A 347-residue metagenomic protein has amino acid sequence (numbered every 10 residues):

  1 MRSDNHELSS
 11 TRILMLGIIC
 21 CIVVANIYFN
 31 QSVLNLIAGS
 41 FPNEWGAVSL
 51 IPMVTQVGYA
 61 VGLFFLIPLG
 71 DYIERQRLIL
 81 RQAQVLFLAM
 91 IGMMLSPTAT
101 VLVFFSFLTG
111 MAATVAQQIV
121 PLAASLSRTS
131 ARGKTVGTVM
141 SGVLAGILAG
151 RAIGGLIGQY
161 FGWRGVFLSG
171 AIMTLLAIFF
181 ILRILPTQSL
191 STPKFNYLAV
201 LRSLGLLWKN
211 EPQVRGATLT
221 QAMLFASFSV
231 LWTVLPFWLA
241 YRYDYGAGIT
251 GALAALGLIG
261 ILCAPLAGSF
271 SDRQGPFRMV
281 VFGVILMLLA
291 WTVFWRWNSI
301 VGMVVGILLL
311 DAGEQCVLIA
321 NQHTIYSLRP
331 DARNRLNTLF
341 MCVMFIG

Functional and structural regions predicted by a protein language model:
R2-H6, L185-T218: Juxtamembrane intracellular "pre-TM" segments in multi-pass secondary transporters
V61-A99: Conserved MFS/SLC helix-loop-helix module at the cytosolic interface between two early adjacent transmembrane helices
L63-E74, L262-G275: Helix-to-loop junctions at the C-terminal end of transmembrane segments in multipass secondary transporters
V101, T138-L185, V234: Helix-loop-helix hairpin linking two adjacent transmembrane segments in secondary transporters
F105-V143: Cytoplasmic helix-loop-helix junction between adjacent transmembrane helices in 12-TM secondary transporters
V115-S127, C316-R329: Intracellular juxtamembrane helix-capping segments at the cytosolic ends of symmetry-related transmembrane helices
F277-N321: C-terminal transmembrane helical hairpin of 12-TM major facilitator-type secondary transporters
